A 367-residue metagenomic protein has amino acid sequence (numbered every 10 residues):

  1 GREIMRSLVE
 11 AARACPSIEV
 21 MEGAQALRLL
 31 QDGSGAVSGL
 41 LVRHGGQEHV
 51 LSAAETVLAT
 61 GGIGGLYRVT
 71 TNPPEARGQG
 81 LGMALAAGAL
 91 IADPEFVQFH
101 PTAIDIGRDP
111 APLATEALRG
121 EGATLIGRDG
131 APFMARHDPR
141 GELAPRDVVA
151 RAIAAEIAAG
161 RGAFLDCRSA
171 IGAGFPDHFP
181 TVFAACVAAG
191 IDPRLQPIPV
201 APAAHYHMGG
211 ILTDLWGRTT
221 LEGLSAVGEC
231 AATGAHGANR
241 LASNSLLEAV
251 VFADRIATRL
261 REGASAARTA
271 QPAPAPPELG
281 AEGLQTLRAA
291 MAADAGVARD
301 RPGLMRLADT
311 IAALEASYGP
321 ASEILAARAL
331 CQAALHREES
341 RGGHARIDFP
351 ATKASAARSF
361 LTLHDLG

Functional and structural regions predicted by a protein language model:
G1-E10, M21, T70-G78, A103-G107 (+1 more regions): Short beta-strand to alpha-helix junction loop
G1-H44, H49-V50: Feature captures the FAD/FMN-dependent oxidoreductase FAD-binding
D32, I126-E142, A152-I153, Y206-M208 (+2 more regions): Glycine- and aromatic-enriched mobile tails/lids
Q47-E55, T220: Core beta-strand elements of the Rossmann-like FAD/NAD(P) dinucleotide-binding domain in flavoenzyme oxidoreductases
E48, Y67-E75, D109-L113, A117 (+2 more regions): Alpha-helix capping and helix-loop boundary segments enriched in small/acidic/polar residues
A53-E55, A59-G64, C230: Glycine-/small-residue-rich beta->alpha transition segments that form the dinucleotide
M83, A89-I198, A249-V250, R259-S265 (+1 more regions): An anion/pyrophosphate-binding glycine-rich loop and adjacent beta-alpha core in soluble alpha-beta enzymes
P180-L224: FAD/FMN-dependent oxidoreductases across multiple families
